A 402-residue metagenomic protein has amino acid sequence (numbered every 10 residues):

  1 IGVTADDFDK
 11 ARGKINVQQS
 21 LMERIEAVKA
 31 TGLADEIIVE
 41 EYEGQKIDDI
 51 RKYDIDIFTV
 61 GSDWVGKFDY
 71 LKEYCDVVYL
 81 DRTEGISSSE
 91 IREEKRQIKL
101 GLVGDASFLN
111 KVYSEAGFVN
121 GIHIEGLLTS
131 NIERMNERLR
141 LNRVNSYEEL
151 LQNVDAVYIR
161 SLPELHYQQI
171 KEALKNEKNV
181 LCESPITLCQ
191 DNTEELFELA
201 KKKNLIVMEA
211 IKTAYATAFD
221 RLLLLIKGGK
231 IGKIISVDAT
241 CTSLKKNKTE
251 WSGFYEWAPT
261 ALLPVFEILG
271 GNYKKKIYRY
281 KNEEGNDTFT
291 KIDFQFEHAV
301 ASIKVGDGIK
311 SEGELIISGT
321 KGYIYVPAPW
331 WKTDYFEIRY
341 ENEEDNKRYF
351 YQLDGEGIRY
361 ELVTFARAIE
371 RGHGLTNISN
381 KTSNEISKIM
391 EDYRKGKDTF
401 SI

Functional and structural regions predicted by a protein language model:
I1, C182, V207-E209, V326: Hydrophobic residues in well-ordered beta-strands that form the structural core
I1-Q97: Nucleotidyltransferase catalytic core that binds NTPs
R96-L139: N-terminal Rossmann-like dinucleotide-binding module
L102, E149, A156-S161, T364-I402: C-terminal helix-rich "cap/oligomerization" subdomain common to oxidoreductases
L102, T187-K245: A contiguous active-site-proximal alpha/beta segment in oxidoreductase catalytic domains
L139-L199: Beta-loop-alpha module in the N-terminal Rossmann-like domain of NAD(P)-dependent dehydrogenases, especially those
A210-T217, L244-K275, T382: Mid-domain beta-loop-alpha active-site segment that forms a flexible, acidic cofactor/metal-binding surface
E256-K332, L362-G374, D392: Contiguous beta-strand/loop segments that form the cofactor/metal-binding neighborhood of enzyme cores
